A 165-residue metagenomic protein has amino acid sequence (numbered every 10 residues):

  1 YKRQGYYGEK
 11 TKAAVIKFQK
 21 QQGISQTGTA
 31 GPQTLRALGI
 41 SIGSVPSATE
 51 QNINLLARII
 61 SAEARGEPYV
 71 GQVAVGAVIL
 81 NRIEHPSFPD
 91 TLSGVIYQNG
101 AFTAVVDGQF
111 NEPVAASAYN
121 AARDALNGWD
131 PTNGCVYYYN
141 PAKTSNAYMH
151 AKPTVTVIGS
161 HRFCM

Functional and structural regions predicted by a protein language model:
K2-A13, K17-R36: Short acidic, glycine/serine/threonine-rich helix-capping segments at coil-helix boundaries
Q21, P32-I53: Intrinsically disordered, low-complexity Ser/Thr-rich linker and spacer segments in cell-wall-related proteins
A48-M165: Bacterial extracytoplasmic/cell-wall-associated proteins, especially those involved in peptidoglycan
